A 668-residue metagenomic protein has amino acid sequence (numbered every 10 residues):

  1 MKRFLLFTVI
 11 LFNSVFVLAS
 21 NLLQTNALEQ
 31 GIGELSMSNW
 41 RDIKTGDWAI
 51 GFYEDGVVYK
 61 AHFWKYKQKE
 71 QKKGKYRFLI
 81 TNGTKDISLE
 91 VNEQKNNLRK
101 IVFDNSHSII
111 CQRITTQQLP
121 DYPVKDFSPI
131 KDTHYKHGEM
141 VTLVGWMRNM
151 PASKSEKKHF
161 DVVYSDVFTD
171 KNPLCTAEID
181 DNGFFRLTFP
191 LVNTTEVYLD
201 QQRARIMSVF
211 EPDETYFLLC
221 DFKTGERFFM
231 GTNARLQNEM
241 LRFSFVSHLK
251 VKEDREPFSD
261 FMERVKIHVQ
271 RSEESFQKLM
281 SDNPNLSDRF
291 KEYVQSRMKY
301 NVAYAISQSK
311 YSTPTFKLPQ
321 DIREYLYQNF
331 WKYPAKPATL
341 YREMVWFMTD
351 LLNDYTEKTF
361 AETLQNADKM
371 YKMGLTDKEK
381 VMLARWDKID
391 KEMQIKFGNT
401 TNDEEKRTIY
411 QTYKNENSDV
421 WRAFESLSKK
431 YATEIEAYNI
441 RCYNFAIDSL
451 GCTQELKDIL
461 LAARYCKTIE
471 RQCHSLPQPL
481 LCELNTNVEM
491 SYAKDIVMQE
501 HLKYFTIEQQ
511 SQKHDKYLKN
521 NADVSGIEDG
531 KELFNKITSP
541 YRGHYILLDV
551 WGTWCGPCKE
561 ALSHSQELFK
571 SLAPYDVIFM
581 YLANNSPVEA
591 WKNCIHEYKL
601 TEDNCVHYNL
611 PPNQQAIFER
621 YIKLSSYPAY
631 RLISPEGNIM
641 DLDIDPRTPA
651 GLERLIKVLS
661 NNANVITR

Functional and structural regions predicted by a protein language model:
M1-Q30, L659, T667-R668: Bacterial Sec-dependent N-terminal signal peptides
N21-A49, G145: Tryptophan-anchored aromatic micro-motifs
K67-D288: A non-transmembrane, solvent-exposed segment enriched in polar/low-complexity residues
G183, L600, L610-K657: Thiol/disulfide oxidoreductase modules built on the thioredoxin-like
F222-P540: Oxidative protein folding and maturation machinery
R542, V550-E567, N584-S586: Conserved redox-active cysteine motifs that mediate thiol-disulfide chemistry, especially di-cysteine Cys-X(1-2)-Cys
H544-Y545, L562-L582, L659-S660: Conserved helix-turn-beta segment immediately C-terminal to the redox Cys motif in thioredoxin-like folds
P574-A590, L600-Q615: Thiol-based oxidoreductase modules, predominantly thioredoxin-like and allied folds used for disulfide exchange
